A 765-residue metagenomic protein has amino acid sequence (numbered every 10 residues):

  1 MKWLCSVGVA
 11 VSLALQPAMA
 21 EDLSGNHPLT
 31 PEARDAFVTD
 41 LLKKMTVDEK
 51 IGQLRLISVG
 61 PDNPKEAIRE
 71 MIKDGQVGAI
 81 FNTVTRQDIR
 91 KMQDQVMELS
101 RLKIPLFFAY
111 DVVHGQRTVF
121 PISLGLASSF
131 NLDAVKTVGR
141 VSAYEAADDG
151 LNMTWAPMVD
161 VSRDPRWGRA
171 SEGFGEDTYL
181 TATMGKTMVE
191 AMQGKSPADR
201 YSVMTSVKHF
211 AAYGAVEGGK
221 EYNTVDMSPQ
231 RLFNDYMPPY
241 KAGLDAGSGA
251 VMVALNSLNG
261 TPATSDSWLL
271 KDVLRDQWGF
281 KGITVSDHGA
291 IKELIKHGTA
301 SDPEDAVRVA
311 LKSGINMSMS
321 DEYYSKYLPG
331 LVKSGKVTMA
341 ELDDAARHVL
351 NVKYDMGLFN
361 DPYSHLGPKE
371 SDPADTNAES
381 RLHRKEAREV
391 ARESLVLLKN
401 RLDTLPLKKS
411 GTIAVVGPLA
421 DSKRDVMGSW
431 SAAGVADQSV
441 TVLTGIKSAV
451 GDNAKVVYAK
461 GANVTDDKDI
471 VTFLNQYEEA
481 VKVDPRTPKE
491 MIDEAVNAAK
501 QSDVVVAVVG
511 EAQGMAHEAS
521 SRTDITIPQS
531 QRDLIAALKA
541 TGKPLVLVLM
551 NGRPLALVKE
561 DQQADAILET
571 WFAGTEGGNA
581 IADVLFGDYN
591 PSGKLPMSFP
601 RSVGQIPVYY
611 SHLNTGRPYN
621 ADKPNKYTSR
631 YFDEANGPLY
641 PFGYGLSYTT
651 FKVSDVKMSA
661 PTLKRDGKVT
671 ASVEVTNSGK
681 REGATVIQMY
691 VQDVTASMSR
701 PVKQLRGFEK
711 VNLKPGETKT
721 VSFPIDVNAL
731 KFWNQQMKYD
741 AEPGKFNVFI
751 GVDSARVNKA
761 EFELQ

Functional and structural regions predicted by a protein language model:
M1-M19: Gram-negative bacterial Sec-dependent N-terminal signal peptides
W3, A755-N758: Short glycine/proline-enriched turn or capping motifs at secondary-structure junctions
A20-N734, D740-S754, E761-E763: Glycoside hydrolase catalytic-domain context in secreted enzymes
